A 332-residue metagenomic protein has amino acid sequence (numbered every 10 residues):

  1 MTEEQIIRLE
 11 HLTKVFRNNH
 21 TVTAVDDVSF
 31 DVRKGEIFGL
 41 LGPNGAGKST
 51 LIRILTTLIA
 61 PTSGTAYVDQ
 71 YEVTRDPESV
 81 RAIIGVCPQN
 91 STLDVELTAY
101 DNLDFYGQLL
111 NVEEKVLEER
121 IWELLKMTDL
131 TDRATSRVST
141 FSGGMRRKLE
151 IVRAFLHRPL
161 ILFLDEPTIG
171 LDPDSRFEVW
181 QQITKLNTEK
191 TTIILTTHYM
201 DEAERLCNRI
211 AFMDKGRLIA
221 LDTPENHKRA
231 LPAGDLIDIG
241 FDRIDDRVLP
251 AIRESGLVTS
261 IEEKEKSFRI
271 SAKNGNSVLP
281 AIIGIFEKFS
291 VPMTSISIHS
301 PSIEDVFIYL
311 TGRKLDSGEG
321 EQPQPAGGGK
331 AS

Functional and structural regions predicted by a protein language model:
T2-I6, K14-D27, P77: A short, flexible loop at the N-terminus of ABC-type nucleotide-binding domains that lies
P43-G47: Walker A (P-loop) phosphate-binding loop of ABC-type ATPase nucleotide-binding domains
D104, Q108, K115-R133: Conserved ABC ATPase "signature" region
R158: Conserved catalytic motifs of ABC-family nucleotide-binding domains
L162-D165: Catalytic Walker B motif of ABC-type/P-loop ATPase nucleotide-binding domains
Q181-K273: ABC transporter nucleotide-binding domain
